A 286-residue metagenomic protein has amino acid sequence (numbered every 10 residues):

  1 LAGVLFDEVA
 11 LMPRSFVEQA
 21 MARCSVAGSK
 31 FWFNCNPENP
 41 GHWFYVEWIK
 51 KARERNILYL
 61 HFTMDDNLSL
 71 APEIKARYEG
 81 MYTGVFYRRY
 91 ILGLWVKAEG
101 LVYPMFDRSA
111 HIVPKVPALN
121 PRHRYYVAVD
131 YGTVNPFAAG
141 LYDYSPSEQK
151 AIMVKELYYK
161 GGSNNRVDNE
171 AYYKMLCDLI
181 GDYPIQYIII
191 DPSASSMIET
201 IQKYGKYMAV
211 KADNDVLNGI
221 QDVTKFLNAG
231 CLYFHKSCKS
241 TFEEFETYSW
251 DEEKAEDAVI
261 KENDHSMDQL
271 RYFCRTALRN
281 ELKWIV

Functional and structural regions predicted by a protein language model:
L1-A2, W95: Inter-Walker segment of RecA-like/P-loop motor cores
G3, L11-M81: ASCE P-loop NTPase helicase motor core
A10-L11, T133, P146, A194: Short, glycine/acidic-enriched loop or turn micro-motifs at the edges of active sites
L60-F62, I91, A212: Hydrophobic residues at beta-strand termini and immediately following loops that shape nucleotide-binding pockets
N67-Y131: ATPase catalytic-site recognition across NTP-hydrolyzing enzymes
F137-D143, R271: Short beta-strand scaffold segments in enzyme catalytic cores
G140, S147-K261, L278-I285: Mg2+-dependent endonuclease catalytic cores in nucleic-acid-processing enzymes, primarily RNase H-like
